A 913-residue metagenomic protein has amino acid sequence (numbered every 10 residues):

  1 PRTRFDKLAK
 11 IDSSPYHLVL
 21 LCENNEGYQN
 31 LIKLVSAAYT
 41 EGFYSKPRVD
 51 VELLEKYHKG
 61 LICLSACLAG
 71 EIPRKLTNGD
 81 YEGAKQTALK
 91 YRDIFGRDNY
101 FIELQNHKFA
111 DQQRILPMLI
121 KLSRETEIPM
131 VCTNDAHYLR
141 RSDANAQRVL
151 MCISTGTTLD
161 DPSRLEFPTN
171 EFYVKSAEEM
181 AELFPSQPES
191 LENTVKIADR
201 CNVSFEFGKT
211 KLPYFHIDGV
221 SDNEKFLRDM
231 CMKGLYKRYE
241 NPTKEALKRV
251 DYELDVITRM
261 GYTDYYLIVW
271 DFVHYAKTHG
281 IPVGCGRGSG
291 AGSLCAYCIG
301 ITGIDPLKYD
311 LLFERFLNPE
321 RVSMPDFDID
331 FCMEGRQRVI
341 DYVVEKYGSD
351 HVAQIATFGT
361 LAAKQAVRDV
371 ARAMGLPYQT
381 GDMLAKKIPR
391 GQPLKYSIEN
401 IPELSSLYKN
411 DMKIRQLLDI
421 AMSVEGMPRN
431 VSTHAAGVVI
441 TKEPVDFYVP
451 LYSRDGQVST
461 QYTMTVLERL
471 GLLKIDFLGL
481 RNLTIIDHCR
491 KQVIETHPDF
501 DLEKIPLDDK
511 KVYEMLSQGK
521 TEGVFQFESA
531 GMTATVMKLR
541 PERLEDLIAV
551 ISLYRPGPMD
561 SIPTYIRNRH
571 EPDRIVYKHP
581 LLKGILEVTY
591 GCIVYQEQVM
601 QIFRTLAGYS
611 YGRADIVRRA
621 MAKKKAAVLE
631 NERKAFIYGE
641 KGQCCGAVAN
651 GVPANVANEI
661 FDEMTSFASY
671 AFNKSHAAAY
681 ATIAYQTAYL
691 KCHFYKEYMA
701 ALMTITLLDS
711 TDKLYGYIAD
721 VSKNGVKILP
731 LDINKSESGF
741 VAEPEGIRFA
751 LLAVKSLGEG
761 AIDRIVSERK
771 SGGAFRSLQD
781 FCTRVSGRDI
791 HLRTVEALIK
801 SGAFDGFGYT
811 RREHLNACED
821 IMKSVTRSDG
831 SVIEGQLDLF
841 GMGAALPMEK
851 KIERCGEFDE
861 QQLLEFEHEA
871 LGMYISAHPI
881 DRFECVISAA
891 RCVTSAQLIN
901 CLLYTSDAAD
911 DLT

Functional and structural regions predicted by a protein language model:
P1-E41: Hydrophobic or amphipathic alpha-helical targeting/insertion segments
K7-A9, V35-A38, N78-E82, P117-I120 (+4 more regions): Short secondary-structure boundary/capping segments
I11-S13, L54-Y57, N430-S432: Solvent-exposed alpha-helices and their adjacent loops that cap or buttress functional pockets in soluble metabolic
L18, A146-G219, L778: Active-site or pore-adjacent capping/gating segments
E26, K33-R141, P185, D229 (+2 more regions): Domain-core and long-helix interface of multi-subunit machines
E55, G96, I120, R124 (+4 more regions): Anion (oxyanion) recognition and catalysis
Y138, N170-E171, G219-S906: Noncatalytic, beta-rich nucleic-acid-contacting surfaces in large DNA/RNA-processing enzymes
D907-T913: A short, hydrophobic C-terminal helix/tail in secreted or cell-surface proteins
